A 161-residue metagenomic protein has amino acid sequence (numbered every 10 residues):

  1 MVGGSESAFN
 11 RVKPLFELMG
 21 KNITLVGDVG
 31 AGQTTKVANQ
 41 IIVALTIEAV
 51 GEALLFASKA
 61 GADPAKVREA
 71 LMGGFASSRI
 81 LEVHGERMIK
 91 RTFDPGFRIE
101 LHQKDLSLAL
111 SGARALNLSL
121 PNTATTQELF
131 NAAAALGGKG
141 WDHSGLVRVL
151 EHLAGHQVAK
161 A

Functional and structural regions predicted by a protein language model:
M1-T35, V43-S77, G112: Internal alpha-helical scaffold of NAD(P)-dependent oxidoreductase catalytic cores
E17, Q157-A161: ATP-dependent carboxylate/acyl-activation modules
V29, Q33, S77-S144, A161: Interdomain hinge/lid region at the active-site interface of Rossmann-like NAD(P)-dependent oxidoreductases
F56, A70-G74, T125-A132, V149: Short acidic/histidine-centered micro-motifs embedded in hydrophobic/aromatic stretches that mark compact functional
H143-H156: Short, amphipathic C-terminal "tail helix"
